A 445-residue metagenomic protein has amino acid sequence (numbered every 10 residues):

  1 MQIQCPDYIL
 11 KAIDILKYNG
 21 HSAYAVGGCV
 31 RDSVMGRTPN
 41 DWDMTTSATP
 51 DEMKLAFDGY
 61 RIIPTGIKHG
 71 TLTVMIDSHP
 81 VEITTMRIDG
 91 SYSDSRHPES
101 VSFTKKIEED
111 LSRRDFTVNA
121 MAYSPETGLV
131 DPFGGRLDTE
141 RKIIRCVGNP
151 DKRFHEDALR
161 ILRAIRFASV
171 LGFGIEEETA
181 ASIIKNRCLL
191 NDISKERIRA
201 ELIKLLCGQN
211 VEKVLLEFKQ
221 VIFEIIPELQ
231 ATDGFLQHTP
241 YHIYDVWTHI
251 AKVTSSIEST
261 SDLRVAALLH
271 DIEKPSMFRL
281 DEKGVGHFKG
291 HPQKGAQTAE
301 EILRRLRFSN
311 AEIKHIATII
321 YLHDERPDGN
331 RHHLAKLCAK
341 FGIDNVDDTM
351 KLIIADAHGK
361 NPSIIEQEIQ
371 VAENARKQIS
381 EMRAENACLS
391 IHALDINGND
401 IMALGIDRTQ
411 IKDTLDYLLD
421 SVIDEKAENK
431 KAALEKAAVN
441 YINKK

Functional and structural regions predicted by a protein language model:
M1-K445: Catalytic cores of the polymerase beta-like nucleotidyltransferase superfamily and closely associated nucleotide
